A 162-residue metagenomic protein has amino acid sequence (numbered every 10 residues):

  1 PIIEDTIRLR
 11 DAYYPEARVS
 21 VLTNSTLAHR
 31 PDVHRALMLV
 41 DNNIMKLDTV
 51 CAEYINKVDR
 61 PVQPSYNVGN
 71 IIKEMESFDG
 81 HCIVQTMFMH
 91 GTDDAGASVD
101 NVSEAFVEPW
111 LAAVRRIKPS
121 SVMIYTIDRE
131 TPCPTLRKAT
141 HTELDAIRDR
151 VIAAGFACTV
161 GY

Functional and structural regions predicted by a protein language model:
P1-Y125, E130-R137: Conserved AdoMet/S-adenosylmethionine-binding subsite of the radical SAM
T140-Y162: Binuclear metal-ion centers of metallo-dependent hydrolases, dominated by the metallo-beta-lactamase
